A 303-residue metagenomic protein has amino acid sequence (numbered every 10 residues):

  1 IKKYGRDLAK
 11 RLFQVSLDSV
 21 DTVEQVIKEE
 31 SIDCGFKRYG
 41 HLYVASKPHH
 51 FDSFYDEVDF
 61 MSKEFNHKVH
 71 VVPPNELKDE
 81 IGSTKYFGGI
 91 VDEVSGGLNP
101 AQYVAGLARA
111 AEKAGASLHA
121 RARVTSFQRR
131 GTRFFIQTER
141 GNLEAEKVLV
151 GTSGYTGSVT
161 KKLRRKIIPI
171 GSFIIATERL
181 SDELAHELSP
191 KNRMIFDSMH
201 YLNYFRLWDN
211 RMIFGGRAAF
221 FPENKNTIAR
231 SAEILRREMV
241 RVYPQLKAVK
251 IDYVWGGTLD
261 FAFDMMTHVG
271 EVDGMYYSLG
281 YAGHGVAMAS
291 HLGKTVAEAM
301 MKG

Functional and structural regions predicted by a protein language model:
I1-P74: Dinucleotide-binding Rossmann-like beta1-alpha1 core, especially the glycine-rich loop that anchors the ADP
K2-K3, D79, G303: Alpha-helical membrane-targeting segments
R6-L8, D33-Y43, E76-A110, A114 (+1 more regions): Helix-loop-beta segment of a Rossmann-like dinucleotide-binding subdomain
D21, Q25-K37, V124-S126, T132-F134 (+1 more regions): Active-site substrate-recognition segment that forms the wall of the catalytic cavity or substrate channel
D52-S62, T84-K147: Helical element adjacent to the flavin cofactor pocket in flavoenzyme catalytic cores
H70-P73, S117-H119, V249-V254: General small-molecule cofactor/ligand-binding pocket signal
Q102, G106, I234, A287-T295: Short amphipathic alpha-helical face segments that pack within enzyme cores and frequently flank/anchor catalytic
V272-G303: C-terminal lid/capping helical subdomain adjacent to the catalytic/cofactor pocket in oxidative enzymes
